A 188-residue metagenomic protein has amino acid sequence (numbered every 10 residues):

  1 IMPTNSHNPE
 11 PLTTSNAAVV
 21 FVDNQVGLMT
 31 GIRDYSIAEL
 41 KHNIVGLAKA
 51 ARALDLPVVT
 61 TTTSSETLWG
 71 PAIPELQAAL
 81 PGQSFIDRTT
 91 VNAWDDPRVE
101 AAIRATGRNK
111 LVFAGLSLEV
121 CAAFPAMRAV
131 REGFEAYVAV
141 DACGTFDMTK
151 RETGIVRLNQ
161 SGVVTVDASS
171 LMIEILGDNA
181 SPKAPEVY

Functional and structural regions predicted by a protein language model:
I1-T90, A105, E135-V138, E152-N159 (+3 more regions): Active-site acidic carboxylates
T30-I32, A122-F124, M148: Active-site-proximal flexible loops/turns
P71, R98, F124, T149-T153: Generic recognition of short, well-ordered alpha-helical segments
R88-R131: Internal catalytic-core helix/loop-beta-alpha segment that presents or stabilizes conserved functional determinants
N92-A93, E119-V120, C143-M148, M172-I173: Short gly/pro/ser/thr-enriched loop/turn and capping motifs at secondary-structure boundaries
V112-G115, F134-M148: A short glycine-rich beta-strand->turn/loop micro-motif centered on a GG-aromatic cluster
